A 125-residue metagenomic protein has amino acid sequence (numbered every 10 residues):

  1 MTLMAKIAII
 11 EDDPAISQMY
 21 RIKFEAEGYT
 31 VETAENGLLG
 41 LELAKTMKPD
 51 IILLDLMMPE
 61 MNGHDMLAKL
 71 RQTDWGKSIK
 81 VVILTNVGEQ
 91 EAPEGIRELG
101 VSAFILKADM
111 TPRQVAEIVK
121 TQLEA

Functional and structural regions predicted by a protein language model:
E11: Conserved acidic carboxylate
Q18-A26: Charged docking surfaces used in two-component/phosphorelay signaling
T33-E42, G63: Helix N-cap/capping motif at the beta->alpha junctions
E42, H64-K77: Short amphipathic alpha-helix used as the core "switch/output" element in two-component signaling
M47-L53: Active-site beta3 strand of CheY-like receiver
D55, T85: Active-site residues of response regulator receiver
M58: Receiver (REC) domain active-site loop signature in two-component systems and cognate sites in sensor histidine kinases
